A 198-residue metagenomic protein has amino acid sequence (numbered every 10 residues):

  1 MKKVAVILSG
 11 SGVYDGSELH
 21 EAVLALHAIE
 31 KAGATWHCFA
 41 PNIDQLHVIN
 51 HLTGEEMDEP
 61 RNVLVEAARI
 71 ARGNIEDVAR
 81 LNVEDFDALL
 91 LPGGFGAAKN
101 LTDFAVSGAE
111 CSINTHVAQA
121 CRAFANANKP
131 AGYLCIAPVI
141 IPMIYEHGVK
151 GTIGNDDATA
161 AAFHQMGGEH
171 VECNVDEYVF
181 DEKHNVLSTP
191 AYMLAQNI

Functional and structural regions predicted by a protein language model:
K3-H37, D44, P60, N74-I198: Active-site-adjacent pocket-lining segments in enzyme domains
F39-V65: N-terminal beta-loop-helix "entrance" segment that forms/cooperates in small-molecule cofactor or anionic ligand
V63-I75: Functional beta-strand-loop-alpha-helix junction segments that form "active/interaction loops" within catalytic
